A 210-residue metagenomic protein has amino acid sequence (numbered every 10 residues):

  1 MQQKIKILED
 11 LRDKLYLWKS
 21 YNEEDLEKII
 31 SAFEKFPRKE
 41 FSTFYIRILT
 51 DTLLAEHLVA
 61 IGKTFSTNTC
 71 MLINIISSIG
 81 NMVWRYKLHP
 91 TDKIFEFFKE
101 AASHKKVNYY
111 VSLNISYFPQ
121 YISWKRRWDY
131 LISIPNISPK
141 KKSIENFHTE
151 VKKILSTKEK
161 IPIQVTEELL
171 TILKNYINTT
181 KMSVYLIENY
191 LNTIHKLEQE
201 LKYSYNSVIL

Functional and structural regions predicted by a protein language model:
M1-E34, V208-L210: N-terminal "cap/leader" segments of large eukaryotic alpha-helical scaffolds
Q3-I5, F44-T52, F65, I73 (+2 more regions): Alpha-solenoid helical repeat scaffolds
K4, T166-L210: Eukaryotic acidic, Ser/Thr-rich intrinsically disordered low-complexity regions
D10-E23, L58-T69, E100-S112, I134-K142 (+1 more regions): Helix-loop junctions that connect tandem helical modules in alpha-solenoid scaffolds
E23-K39, T69-I76, I144-V151: HEAT-repeat alpha-solenoid elements in large eukaryotic scaffold proteins
A32-E40, I61, I79-Y86, A101-H104 (+4 more regions): Residue-level signature of the C-terminal ends
R47-L53, L88-E96, W124-S133, I163-I172 (+1 more regions): Short sequence/structural elements of tandem HEAT/ARM alpha-solenoid repeats
W84-P90, I94, S103-S112, Q120-S133 (+1 more regions): Eukaryotic alpha-helical solenoid repeat scaffolds
